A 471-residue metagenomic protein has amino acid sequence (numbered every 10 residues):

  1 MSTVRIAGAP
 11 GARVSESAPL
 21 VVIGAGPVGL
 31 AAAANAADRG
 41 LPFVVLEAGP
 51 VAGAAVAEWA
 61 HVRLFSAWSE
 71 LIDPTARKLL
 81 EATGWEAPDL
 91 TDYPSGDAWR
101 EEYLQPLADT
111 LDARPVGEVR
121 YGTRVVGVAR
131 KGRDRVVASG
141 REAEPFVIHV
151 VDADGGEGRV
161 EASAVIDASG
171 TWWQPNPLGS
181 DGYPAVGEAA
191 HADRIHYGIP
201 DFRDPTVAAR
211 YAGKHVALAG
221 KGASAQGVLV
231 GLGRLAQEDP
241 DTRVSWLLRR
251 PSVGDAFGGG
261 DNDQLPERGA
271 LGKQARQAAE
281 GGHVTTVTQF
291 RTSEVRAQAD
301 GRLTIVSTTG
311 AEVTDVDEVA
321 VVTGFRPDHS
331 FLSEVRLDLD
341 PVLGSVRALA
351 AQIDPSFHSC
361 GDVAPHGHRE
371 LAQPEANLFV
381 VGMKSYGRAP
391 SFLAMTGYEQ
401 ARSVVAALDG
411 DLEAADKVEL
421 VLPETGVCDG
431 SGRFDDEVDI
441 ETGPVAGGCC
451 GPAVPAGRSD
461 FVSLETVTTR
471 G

Functional and structural regions predicted by a protein language model:
S2-A54, E58-H61, Y93-G432, C450: Flavin (primarily FAD) cofactor-binding/catalytic cores of flavoenzymes
V62-E86, V137-E144: Flavin (FAD/FMN) cofactor-binding and adjacent substrate-gating region of FAD-dependent oxidoreductase domains
P74-A76, E424, D436: Juxtamembrane/interface motifs at transmembrane-helix termini
T83-D92, Y386: Glycine-/proline-rich flexible loop or hinge segments
G430-R470: Cysteine-cluster motifs in flexible loop/terminal segments that predominantly coordinate metals
